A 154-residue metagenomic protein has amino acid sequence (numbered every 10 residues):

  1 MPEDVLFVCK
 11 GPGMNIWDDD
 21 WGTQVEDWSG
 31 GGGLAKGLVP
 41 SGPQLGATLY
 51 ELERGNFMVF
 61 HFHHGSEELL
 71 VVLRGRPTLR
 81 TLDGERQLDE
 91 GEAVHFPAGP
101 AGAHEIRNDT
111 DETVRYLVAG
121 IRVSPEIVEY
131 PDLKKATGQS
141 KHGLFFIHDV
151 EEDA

Functional and structural regions predicted by a protein language model:
M1-Q44, I127-A154: A short, N-terminal "cap"/entry segment at the start of jelly-roll beta-barrel domains of the cupin/DSBH fold
G33, T48-H63, P97, A101: Conserved short histidine dyad/triad with adjacent acidic residue
G37-V39, M58-H63, E105-N108: Short histidine-centered beta-strand/loop micro-motifs that create catalytic or ligand/metal-coordination sites
L49-E53, F62-T81, A119-V123: Short, conserved beta-strand element in jelly-roll/cupin
L69, R76-T78, E85, A103 (+1 more regions): Structural motif
L82-G99: Short acidic-glycine-tyrosine-enriched beta hairpin
A98-E126: Ligand-binding loop in jelly-roll beta-barrel domains
